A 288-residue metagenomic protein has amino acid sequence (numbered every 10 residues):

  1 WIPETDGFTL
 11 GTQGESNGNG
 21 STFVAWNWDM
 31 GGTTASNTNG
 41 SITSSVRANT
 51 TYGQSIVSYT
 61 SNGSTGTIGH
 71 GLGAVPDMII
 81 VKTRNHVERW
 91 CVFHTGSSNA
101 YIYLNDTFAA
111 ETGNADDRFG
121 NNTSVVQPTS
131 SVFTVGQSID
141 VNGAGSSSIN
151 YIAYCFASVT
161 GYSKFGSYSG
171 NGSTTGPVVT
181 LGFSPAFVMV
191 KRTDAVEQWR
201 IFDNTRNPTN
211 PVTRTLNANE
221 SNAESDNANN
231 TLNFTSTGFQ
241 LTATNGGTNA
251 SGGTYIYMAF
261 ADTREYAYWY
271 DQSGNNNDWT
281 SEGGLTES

Functional and structural regions predicted by a protein language model:
W1-S288: Surface-exposed molecular-recognition determinants
